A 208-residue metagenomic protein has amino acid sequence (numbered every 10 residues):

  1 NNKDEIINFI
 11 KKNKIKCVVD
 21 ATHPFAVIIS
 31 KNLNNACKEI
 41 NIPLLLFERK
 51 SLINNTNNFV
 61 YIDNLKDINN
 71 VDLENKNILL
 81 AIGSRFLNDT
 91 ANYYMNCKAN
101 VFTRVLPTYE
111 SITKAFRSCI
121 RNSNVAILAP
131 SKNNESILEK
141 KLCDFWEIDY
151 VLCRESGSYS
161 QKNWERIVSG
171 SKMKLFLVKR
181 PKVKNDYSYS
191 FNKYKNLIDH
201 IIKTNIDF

Functional and structural regions predicted by a protein language model:
N1-F9, V125-L138: Glycine-rich, highly charged phosphate/nucleotide-binding loops
I7, N13-D67: Glycine/small-residue-rich loop that forms an oxyanion/phosphate-binding "nest" at active or ligand-binding sites
K14-C17, N77, D149-Y150: Structural motif
V19-D20, L80, C153: Redox-cofactor binding/interface segments in oxidoreductases and associated redox assembly factors
I28-K38, S160-S171: Short Gly/Thr/Asp-enriched flexible loops that form oxyanion-binding sites at enzyme active sites
I42-N124, F191-F208: Non-catalytic interface/targeting segments
L44-L45, M173-F176: Hydrophobic beta-strand scaffold residues
C143-W146, Y150, R154-Q161, I167 (+1 more regions): C-terminal functional extensions of proteins
